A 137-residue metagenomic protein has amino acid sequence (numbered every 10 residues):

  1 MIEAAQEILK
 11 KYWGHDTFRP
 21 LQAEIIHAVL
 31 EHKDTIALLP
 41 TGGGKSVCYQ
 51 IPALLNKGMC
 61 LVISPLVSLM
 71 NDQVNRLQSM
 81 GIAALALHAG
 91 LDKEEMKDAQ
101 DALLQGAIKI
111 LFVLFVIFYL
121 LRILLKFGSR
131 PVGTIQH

Functional and structural regions predicted by a protein language model:
I2-P20: Dynamic helix-loop-helix/coil hinge segments at AAA+ ATPase domain boundaries and subdomain interfaces
T17-H137: Conserved P-loop/Walker A NTP-binding site and adjacent catalytic elements of P-loop NTPases
